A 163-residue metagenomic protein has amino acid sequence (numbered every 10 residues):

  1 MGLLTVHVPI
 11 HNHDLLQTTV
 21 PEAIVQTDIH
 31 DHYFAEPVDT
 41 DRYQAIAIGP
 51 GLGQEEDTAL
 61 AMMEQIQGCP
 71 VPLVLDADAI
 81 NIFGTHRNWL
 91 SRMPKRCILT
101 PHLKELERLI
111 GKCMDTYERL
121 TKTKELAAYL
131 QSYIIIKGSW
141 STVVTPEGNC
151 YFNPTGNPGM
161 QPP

Functional and structural regions predicted by a protein language model:
M1-V74, N81-I98, L103-P163: Small-residue (G/A/S/T)-rich helix-start motifs and N-terminal tracts that mark the onset
